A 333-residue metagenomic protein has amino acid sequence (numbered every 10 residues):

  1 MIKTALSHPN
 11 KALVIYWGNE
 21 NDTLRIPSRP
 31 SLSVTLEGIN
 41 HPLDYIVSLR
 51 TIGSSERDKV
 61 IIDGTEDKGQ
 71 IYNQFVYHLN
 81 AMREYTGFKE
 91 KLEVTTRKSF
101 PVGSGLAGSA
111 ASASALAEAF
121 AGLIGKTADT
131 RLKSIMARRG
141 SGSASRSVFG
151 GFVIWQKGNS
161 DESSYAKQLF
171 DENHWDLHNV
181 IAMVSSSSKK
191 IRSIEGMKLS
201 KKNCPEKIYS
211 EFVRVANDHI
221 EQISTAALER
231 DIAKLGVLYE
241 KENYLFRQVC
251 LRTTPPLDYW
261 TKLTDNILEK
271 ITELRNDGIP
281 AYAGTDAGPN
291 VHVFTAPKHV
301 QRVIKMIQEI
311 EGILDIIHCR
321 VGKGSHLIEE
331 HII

Functional and structural regions predicted by a protein language model:
M1-S104, E118-A128, I317-I333: ATP-binding N-lobe of GHMP and related small-molecule kinases
I2-A12, G18-D22, I26, L169-I333: C-terminal nucleotide
A12-I15, Y45-L49, A144-S147, G151-I154 (+2 more regions): Short beta-strand scaffold segments in enzyme catalytic cores
P27, G38-P42, V148-G150, W175-L177 (+1 more regions): Short, solvent-exposed loop/turn segments at the edges of secondary structure
R50-S54, G158-N159, S185-S188, P297-K298: Short loop segments at secondary-structure junctions
Q70-F75, S112, D129, L263 (+1 more regions): Short amphipathic alpha-helical segments
Y77-A81, R146-K157, R214-D218, A226: Charged/polar, low-hydrophobicity segments characteristic of intrinsically disordered regions and flexible loops
E84-H174: Gly/Ser-rich oxyanion-binding loop with an adjacent helix/lid that shapes the negatively charged ligand pocket
